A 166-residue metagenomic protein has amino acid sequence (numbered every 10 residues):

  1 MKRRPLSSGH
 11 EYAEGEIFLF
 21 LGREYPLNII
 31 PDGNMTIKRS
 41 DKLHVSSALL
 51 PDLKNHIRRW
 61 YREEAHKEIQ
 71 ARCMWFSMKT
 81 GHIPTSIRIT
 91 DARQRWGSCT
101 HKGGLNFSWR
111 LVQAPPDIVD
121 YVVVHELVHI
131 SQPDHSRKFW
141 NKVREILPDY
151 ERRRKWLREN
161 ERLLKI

Functional and structural regions predicted by a protein language model:
M1-Y121, I130-I166: Active-site-proximal or metal-binding-adjacent scaffold patches in catalytic folds
E126: Walker B catalytic acidic pair
